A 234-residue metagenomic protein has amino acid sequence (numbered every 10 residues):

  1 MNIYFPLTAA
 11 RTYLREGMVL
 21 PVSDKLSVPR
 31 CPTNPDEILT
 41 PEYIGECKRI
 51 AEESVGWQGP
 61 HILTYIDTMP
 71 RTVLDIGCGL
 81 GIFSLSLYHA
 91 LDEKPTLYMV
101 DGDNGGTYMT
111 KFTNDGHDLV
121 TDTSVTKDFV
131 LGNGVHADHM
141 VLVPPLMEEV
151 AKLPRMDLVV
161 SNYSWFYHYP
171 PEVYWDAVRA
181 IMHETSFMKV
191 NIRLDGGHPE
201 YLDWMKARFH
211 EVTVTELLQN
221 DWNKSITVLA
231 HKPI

Functional and structural regions predicted by a protein language model:
L7-I66: Class I SAM-dependent methyltransferase Rossmann-like catalytic core, especially the SAM/SAH-binding loop
P70-G79, Y98-D101: Conserved class I S-adenosyl-L-methionine
L80-E93: Conserved SAM-binding loop of SAM-dependent methyltransferases across substrates and taxa, primarily the Class I
N114-E149: S-adenosyl-L-methionine
M147-V159: A short acidic, Gly/Pro-enriched loop at the edge of an enzyme's catalytic core that lines a small-molecule cofactor
D157-P170: A short SAM/SAH-binding and catalytic strip from SAM-dependent methyltransferases
E172-E184: A short glycine-rich, Lys/Arg-flanked "PGG" loop and its adjoining helix->strand segment in the class I
T185-D195: Conserved beta-strand signature within the Rossmann-like core of class I S-adenosyl-L-methionine
